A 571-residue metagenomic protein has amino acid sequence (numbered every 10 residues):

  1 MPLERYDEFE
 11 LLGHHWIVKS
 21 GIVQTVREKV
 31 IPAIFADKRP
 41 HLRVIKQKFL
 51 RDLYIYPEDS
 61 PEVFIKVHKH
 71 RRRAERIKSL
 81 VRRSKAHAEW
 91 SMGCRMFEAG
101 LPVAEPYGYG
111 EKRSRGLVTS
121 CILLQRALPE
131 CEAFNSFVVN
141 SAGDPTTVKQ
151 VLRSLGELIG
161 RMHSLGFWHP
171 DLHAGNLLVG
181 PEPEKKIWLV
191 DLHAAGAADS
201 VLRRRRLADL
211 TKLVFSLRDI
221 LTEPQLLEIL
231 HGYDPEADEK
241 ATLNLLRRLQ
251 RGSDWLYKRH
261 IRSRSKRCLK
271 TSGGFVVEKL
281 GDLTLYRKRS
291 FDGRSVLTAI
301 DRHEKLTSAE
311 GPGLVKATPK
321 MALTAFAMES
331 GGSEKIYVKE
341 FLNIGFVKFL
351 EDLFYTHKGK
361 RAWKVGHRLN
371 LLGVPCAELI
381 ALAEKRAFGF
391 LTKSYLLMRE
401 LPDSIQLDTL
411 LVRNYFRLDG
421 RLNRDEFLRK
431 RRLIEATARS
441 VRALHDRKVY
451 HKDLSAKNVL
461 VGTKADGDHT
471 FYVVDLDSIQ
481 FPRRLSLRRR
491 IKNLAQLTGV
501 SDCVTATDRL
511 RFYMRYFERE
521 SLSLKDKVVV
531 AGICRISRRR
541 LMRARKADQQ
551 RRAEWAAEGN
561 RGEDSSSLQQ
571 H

Functional and structural regions predicted by a protein language model:
M1-L42, L249-G313: Juxta-kinase regulatory segment immediately upstream of eukaryotic protein kinase catalytic domains
T25-N135, S154-L165, H169, K186 (+6 more regions): Conserved ATP-binding subdomain of kinase catalytic cores across diverse folds
A127, L172, L192, L210 (+3 more regions): Generic detector of well-ordered alpha-helical packing
V139-Q150, Y415-R432: Activation segment of protein kinase catalytic domains, centered on the conserved DFG
L172-V179, L454, V459-V461: Hydrophobic residue at the +6 position relative to the catalytic HRD Asp in the kinase catalytic loop
V179-E184, V461-D468: Activation-loop N-terminal segment of eukaryotic-like protein kinases
K186-S253, H469-M542: C-lobe/activation-segment region of protein kinase-like
G252-F275, L541-D564, L568: Regulatory extensions appended to serine/threonine kinase catalytic cores
